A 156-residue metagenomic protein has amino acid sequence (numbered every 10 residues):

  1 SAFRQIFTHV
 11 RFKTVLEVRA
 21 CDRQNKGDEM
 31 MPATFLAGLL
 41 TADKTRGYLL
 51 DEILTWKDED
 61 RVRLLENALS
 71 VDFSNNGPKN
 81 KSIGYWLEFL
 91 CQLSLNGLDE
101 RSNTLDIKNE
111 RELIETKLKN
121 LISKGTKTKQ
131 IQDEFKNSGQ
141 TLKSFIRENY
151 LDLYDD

Functional and structural regions predicted by a protein language model:
S1-D156: C-terminal accessory/tail domains of diverse enzymes
